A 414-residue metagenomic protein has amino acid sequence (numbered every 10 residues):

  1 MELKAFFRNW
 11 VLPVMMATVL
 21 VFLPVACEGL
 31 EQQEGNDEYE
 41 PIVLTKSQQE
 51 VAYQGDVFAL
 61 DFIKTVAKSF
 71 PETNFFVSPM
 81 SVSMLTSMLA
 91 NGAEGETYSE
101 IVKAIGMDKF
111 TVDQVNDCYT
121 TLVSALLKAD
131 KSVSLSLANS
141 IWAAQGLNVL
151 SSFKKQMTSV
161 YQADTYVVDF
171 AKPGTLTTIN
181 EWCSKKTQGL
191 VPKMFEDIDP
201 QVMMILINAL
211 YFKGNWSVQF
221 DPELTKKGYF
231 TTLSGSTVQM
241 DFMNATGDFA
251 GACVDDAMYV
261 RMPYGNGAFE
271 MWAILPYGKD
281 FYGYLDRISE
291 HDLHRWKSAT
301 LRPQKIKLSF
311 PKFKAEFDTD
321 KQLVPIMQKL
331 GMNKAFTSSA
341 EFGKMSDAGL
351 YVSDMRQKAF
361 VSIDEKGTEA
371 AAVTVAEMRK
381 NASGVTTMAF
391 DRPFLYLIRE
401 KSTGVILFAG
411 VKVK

Functional and structural regions predicted by a protein language model:
E2, F7-M16, L20, P24-F170: Detector for small/aliphatic-rich hydrophobic stretches
A59, D256-Y259, K358, D391-L395: Short glycine-rich loop/turn motifs
T73-N74, M203-M204, E270, L395 (+1 more regions): Beta-sheet entry/capping signal
P79-Y98, R261-P263, G384-K414: Feature captures eukaryotic membrane-trafficking machinery centered on endolysosomal pathways and lysosome-related
T97-I101, D280-G283, F317-T319, A371 (+1 more regions): Extracytoplasmic/secreted cell-surface and envelope-processing proteins
Y98-I101, S152-K154, S217-P222, G283-D286 (+1 more regions): Short, solvent-exposed loop/turn and secondary-structure capping segments
V112-Y277, S298-A382: Non-catalytic, conformational "gating/processing" segments within enzyme and secreted inhibitor domains
P276-L301: Internal alpha/beta scaffold segment
